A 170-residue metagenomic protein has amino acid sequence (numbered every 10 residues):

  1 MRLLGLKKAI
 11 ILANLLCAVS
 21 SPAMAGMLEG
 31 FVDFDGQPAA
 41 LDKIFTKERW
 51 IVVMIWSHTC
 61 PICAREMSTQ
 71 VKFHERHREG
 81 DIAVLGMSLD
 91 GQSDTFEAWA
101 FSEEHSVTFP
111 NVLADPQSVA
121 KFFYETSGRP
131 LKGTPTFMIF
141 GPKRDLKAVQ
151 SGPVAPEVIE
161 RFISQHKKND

Functional and structural regions predicted by a protein language model:
M1-I11: Bacterial N-terminal signal peptides that target proteins for export
A9-S20: Bacterial N-terminal signal peptides
A23-A25: Boundary at the C-terminal end of the N-terminal hydrophobic targeting segment
G30-I51: A short beta-strand-turn-helix
E48-I51, W56-T59, G91, G133: Short pre-active-site segment immediately N-terminal to redox-active cysteine/selenocysteine motifs in thiol-based
V52-V53, V84, F137: Hydrophobic beta-strand anchors of alpha/beta hydrolase catalytic cores
A64-S106, S118-F122: Structural microenvironment flanking redox-active thiols in thiol-disulfide oxidoreductases
P116-F162: Thiol/disulfide oxidoreductase modules built on the thioredoxin-like
